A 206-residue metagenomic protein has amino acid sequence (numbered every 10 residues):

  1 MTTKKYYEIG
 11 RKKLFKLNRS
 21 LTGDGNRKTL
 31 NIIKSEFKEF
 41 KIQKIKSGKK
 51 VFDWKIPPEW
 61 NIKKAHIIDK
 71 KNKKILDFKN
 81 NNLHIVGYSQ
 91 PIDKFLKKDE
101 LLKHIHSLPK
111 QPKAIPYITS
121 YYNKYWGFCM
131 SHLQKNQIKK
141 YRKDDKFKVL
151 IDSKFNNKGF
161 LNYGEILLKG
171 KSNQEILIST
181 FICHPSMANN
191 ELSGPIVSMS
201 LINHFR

Functional and structural regions predicted by a protein language model:
M1-R206: N-terminal hydrophobic/helix-forming segments and targeting peptides
